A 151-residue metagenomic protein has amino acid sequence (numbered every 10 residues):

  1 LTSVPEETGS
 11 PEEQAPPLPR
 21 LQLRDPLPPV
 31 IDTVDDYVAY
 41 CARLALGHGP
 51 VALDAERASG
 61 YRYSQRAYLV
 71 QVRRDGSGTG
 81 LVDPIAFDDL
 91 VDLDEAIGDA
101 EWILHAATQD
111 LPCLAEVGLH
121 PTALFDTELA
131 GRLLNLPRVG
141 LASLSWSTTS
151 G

Functional and structural regions predicted by a protein language model:
L1-V51, A55: N-terminal accessory regions of nucleic-acid-interacting proteins
L18-V30, Y68-G151: Active-site-proximal helix-loop-helix substrate-binding element of RNase H-like nuclease domains
Y40-L46, S59-S64, Q71-V72: Short secondary-structure boundary/capping segments within folded domains
H48-L53, R57-S64, L81, F87-D88: An N-terminal domain-cap segment
